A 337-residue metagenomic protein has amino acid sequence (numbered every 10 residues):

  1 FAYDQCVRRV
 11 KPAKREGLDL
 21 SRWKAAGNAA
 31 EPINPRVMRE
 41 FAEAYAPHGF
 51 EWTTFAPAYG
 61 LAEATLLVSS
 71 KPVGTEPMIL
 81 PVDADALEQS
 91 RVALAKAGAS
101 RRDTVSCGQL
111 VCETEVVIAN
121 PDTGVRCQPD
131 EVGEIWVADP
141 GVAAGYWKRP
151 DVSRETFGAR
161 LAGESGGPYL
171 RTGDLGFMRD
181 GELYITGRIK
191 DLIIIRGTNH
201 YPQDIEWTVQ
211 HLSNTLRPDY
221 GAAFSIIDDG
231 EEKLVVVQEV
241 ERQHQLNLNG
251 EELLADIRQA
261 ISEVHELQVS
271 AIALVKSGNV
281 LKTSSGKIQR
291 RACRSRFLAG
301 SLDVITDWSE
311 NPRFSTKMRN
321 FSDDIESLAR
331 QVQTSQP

Functional and structural regions predicted by a protein language model:
F1, G27-P32, V105-S106, W136 (+5 more regions): Hydrophobic alpha-helical scaffolding
F1-E131, P140: Conserved adenylate-forming
Y45, V105, L212-A222, V240-K276: Conserved C-terminal helical docking segment of ANL/AMP-forming enzymes that engages the acyl-acceptor during
T104-V117, P121-D130, E134-I195, D324: Conserved ATP-binding/catalytic segment of the ANL
V142, T156, E182-T208, R242-L248 (+1 more regions): Adenylate-forming
T156, G173-L175, L192, Q210-E241 (+1 more regions): C-terminal boundary motif of the adenylate-forming
D219-Y220, I226-E232, S262-I288, S301-M318: AMP-binding/adenylate-forming catalytic domain of the ANL superfamily
V240-R242, L248-A255, S277, A292-P337: Flexible, low-complexity inter-domain linkers and amphipathic docking helices that mediate domain-domain
